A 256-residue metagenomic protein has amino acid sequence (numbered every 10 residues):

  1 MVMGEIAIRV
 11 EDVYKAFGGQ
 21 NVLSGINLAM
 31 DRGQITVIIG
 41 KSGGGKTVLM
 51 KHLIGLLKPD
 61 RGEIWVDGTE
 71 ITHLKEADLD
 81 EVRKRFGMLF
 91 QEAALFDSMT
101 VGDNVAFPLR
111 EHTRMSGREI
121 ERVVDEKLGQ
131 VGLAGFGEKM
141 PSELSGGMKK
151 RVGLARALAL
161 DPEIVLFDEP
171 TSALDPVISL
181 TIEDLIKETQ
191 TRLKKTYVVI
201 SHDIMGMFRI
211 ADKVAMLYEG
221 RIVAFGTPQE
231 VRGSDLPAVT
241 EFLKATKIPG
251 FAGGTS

Functional and structural regions predicted by a protein language model:
I54: Helix-to-loop junction immediately C-terminal to a conserved catalytic motif
T69-E70, G117-F136: Conserved ABC ATPase "signature" region
M140-L144, M148: Conserved ABC ATPase signature
A159-E163: A short, proline-enriched helix->beta-strand linker immediately N-terminal to the Walker B motif in ABC-type P-loop
V165-D168: Catalytic Walker B motif of ABC-type/P-loop ATPase nucleotide-binding domains
M207-R209: A short, surface-exposed alpha-helical micro-motif characterized by mixed small hydrophobic and charged/polar residues
